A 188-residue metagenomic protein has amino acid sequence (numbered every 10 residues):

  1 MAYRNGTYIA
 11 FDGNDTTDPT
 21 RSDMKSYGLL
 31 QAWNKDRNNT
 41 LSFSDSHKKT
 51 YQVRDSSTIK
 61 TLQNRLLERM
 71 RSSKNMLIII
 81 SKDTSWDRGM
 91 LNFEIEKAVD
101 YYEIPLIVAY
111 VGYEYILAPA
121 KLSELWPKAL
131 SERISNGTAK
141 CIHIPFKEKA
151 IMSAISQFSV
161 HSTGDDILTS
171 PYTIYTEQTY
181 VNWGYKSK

Functional and structural regions predicted by a protein language model:
M1-S72, P171-K188: Conserved N-terminal substructure of TIR/SEFIR domains
P19-R21, R88-L91, L117-K121: A short acidic (Asp/Glu
D36-N38, Y101, N136: Short, well-ordered coil/turn elements that cap or connect secondary structure elements
T40-S42, P105, K140: Conserved beta-strand segments of alpha/beta enzyme cores
H47, Y110-G112, P145: Residues at the C-termini of beta-strands that transition into short coil/loop
R69-Y115: Conserved beta-strand-loop-alpha-helix hinge of the TIR/SEFIR fold
Y110-S135: Glycine-rich, charge-decorated loop segments at or immediately adjacent to ligand/cofactor-binding or catalytic sites
A129-K188: A conserved mid-domain beta-alpha-beta active-site/ligand-binding segment of alpha/beta enzyme cores
